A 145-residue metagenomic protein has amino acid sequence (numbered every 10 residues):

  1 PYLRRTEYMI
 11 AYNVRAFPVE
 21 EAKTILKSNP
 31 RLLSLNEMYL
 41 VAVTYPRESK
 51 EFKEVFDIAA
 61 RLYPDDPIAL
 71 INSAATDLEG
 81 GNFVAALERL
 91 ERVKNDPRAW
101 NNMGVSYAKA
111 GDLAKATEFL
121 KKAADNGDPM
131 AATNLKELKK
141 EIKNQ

Functional and structural regions predicted by a protein language model:
P1-Q145: N-terminal targeting segments with Sec-dependent signals, encompassing both cleavable signal peptides and non-cleavable
